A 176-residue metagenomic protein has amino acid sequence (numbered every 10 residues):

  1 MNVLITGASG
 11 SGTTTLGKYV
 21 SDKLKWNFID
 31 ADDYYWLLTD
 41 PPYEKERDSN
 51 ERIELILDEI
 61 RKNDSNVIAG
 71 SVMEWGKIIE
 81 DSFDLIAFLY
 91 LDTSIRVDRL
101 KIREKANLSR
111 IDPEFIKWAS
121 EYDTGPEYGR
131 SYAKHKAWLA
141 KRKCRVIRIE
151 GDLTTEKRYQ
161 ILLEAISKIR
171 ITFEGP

Functional and structural regions predicted by a protein language model:
I5: Hydrophobic anchor at the beta1->P-loop junction of P-loop NTPases
A8: P-loop (Walker A) phosphate-binding loop of NTP-binding proteins
S11: ATP-binding Walker
T14: Walker A/P-loop
K18, D22-R61: Conserved substrate/cofactor phosphate-moiety recognition/catalytic segment in nucleotide-dependent phosphotransferases
K23, T124-P176: NTP-dependent small-molecule kinase module
R47-T93: Glycine-rich phosphate-binding loop used to anchor ATP phosphates in small-molecule kinases, encompassing both
L85-K134: A glycine- and Lys/Arg-enriched "phosphate-lid" helix/loop adjacent to the NTP-binding pocket of small-molecule kinases
